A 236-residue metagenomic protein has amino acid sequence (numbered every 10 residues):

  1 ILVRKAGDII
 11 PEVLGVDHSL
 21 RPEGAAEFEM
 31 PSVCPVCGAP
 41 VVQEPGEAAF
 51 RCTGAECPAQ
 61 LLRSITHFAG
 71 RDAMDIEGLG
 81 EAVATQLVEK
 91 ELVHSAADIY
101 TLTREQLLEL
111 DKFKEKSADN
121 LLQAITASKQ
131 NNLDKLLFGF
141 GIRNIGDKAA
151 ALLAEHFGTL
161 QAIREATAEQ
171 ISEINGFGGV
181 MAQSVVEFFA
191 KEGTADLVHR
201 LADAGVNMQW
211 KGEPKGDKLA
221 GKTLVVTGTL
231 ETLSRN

Functional and structural regions predicted by a protein language model:
I1-I9: Flexible glycine-rich surface loops and low-complexity tracts that mediate binding to linear polymers
K5, A55, G228-T229: Fold-independent oxyanion-binding glycine-rich loops and adjacent beta-strand/coil segments at enzyme active sites
D8-E77: Cys/His-rich short segments
M30-V33, C37, A48, L61 (+6 more regions): Cysteine-rich, disulfide-stabilized extracellular repeat modules
L61, F68, D98, L110-N236: DNA strand-break repair and replication-stress modules
E77-A82, K90-K114, E173: Compact, charge-rich alpha-helical regulatory domains located at protein termini
